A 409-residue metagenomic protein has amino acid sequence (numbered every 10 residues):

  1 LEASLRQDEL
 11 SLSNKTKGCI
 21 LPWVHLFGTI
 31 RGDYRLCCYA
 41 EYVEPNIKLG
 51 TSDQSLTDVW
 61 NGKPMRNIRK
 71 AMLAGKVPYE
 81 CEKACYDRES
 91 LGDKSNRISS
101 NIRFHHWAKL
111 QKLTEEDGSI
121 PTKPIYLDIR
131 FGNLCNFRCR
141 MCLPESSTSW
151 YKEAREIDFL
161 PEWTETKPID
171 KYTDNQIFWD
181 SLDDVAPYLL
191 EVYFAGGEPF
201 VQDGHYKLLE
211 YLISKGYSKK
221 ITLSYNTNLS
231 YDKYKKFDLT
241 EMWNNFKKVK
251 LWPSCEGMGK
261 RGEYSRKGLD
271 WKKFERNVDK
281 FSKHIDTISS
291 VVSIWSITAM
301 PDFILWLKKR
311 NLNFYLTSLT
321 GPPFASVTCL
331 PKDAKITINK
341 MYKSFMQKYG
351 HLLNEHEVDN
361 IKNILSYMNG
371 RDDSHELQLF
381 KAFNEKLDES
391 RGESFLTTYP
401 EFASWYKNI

Functional and structural regions predicted by a protein language model:
L1-Y39, E44-P168, V185-A186, H356-I409: N-terminal pre-core extensions flanking Radical SAM catalytic domains
H25, R31, T222-S224, N244-C255 (+1 more regions): Conserved C-terminal portion of the radical SAM core fold that forms the substrate/S-adenosylmethionine-binding
S52-D53, N61-R66, P78, E82 (+9 more regions): A structural signal for well-ordered alpha-helical scaffolds and beta->alpha junctions
P124-L134, E145-D174, P187-G204, K215-K235 (+3 more regions): Core AdoMet radical
P144, E210, S214, L305: Short, well-ordered alpha-helices that flank and scaffold nucleotide-derived cofactor binding pockets
F178-V185, F237-E241: Short amphipathic alpha-helix with an adjacent loop that forms part of the alpha/beta core around
W179-D183, I213, D279: Generic structural signal for well-ordered alpha-helical scaffold segments
Y206-E210, Y234-M242, A299-D302: Distinct, well-ordered alpha-helical segments
